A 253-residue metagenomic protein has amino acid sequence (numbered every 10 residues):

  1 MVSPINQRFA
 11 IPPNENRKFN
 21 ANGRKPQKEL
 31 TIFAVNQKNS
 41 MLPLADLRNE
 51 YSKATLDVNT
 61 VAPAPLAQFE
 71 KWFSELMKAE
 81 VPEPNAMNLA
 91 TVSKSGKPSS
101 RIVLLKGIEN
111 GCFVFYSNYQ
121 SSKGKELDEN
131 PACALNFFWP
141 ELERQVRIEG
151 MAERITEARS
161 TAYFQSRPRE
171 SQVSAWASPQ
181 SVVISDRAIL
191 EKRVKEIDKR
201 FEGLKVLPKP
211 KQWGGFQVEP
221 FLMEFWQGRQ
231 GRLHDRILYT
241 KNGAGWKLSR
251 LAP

Functional and structural regions predicted by a protein language model:
P4-A10, A21-A34: Short, low-complexity, charge-dense intrinsically disordered segments
I32-P253: Binding-site signature for planar aromatic cofactors or substrates
